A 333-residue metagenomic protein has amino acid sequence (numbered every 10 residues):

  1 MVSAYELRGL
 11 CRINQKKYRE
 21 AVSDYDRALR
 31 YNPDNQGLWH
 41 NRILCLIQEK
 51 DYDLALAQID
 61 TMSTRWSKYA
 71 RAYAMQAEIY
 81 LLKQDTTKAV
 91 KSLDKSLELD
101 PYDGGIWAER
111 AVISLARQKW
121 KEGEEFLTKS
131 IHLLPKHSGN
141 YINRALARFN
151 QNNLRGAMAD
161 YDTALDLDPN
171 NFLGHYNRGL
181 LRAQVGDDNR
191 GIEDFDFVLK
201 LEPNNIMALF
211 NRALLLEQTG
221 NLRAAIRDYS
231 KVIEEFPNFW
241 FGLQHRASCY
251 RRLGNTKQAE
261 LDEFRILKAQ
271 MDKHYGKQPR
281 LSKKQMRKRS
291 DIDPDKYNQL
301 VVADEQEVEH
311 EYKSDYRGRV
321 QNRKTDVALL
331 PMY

Functional and structural regions predicted by a protein language model:
V2-E6, Q36-G37, A70-R71, G104-G105 (+5 more regions): Helix-start (N-cap) detector for alpha-helical repeat units in TPR-like alpha-solenoids, especially tetratricopeptide
N14, Q48-E49, L82, A116-R117 (+4 more regions): Register position in tetratricopeptide repeats
Y31, R65-W66, L99, L133 (+4 more regions): Structural marker of alpha-solenoid helical repeat scaffolds
N211-Q218, L222-R227, K231-Y333: Eukaryotic alpha-helical solenoid repeat scaffolds
